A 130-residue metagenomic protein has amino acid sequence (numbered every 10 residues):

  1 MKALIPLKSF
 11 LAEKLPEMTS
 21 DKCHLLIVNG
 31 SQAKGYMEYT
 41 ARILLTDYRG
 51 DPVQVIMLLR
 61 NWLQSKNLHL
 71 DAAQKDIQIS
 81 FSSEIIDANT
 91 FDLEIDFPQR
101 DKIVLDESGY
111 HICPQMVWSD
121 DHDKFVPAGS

Functional and structural regions predicted by a protein language model:
M1-M37, T46-S130: Long, contiguous binding/interaction regions
